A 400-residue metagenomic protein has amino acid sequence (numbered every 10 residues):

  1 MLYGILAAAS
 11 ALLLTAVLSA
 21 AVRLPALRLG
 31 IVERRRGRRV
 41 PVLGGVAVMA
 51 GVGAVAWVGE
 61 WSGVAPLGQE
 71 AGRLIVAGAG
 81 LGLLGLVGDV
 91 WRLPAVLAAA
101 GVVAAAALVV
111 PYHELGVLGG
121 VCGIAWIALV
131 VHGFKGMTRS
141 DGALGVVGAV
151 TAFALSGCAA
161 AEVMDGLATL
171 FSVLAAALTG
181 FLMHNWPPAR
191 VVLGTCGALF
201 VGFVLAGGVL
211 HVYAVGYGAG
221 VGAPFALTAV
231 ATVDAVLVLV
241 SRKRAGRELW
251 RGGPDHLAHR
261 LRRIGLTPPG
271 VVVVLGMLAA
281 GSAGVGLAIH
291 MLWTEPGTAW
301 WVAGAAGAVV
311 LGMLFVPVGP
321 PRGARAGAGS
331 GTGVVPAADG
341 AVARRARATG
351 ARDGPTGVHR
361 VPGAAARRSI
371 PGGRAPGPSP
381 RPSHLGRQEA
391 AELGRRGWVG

Functional and structural regions predicted by a protein language model:
M1-A235, G286, H384-W398: "…together with the soluble PPM/PP2C metallo-phosphatase catalytic core" -> "…together with the soluble PPM/PP2C
V17-V42, L237-P269, G329: Cytosolic, membrane-interface loops and tails of multi-pass inner-membrane proteins
A21-R23, G312-A328: Membrane-interface capping segments at transmembrane-helix boundaries
C158-A161, D165, V215, S241-R244 (+2 more regions): Juxtamembrane transmembrane-helix termini
G216-F225, L292-V302: Structural signal for the N-terminal portions of transmembrane helices and their immediately preceding loop/interface
R263-V285, H290: Alpha-helical transmembrane segments of integral membrane proteins, especially multi-pass inner/plasma-membrane
G297-M313: Small-residue-rich transmembrane alpha-helices that serve as helix-helix interface/gating elements in multipass
P321-G400: Long, low-complexity, intrinsically disordered cytosolic termini of multi-pass membrane proteins
